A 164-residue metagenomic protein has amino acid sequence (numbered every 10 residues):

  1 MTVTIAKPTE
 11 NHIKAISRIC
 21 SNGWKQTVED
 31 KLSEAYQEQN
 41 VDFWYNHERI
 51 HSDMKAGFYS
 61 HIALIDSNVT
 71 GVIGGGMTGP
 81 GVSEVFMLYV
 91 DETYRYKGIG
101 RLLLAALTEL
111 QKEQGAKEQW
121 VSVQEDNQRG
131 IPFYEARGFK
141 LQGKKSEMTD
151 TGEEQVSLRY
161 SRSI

Functional and structural regions predicted by a protein language model:
T2-T4: Extreme N-terminal starter segment of soluble prokaryotic enzymes
K7-I13, S17-T93, R101-A106, L110 (+3 more regions): Acetyl-CoA-dependent GNAT
D91-K97, E125-D126: Active-site acidic-Proline motif in GNAT/NAT acetyltransferases
I99-L102, Q111, D126, I131: A structural feature recognizing the 12-helix transmembrane core of secondary solute carriers
K117-I131, E135-I164: C-terminal "cap" of GNAT-fold acetyltransferases
